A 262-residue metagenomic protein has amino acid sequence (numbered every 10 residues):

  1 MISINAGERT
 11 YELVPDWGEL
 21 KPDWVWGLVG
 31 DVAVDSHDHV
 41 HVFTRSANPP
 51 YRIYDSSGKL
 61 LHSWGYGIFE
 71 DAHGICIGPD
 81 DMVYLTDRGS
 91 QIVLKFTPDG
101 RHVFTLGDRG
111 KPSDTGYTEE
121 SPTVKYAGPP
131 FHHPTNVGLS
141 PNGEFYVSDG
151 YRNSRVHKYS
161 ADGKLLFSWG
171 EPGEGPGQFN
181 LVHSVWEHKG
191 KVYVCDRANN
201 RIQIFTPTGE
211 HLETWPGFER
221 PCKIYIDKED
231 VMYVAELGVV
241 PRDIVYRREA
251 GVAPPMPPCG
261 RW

Functional and structural regions predicted by a protein language model:
M1-W262: Eukaryotic scaffold repeat domains enriched in small/polar residues
